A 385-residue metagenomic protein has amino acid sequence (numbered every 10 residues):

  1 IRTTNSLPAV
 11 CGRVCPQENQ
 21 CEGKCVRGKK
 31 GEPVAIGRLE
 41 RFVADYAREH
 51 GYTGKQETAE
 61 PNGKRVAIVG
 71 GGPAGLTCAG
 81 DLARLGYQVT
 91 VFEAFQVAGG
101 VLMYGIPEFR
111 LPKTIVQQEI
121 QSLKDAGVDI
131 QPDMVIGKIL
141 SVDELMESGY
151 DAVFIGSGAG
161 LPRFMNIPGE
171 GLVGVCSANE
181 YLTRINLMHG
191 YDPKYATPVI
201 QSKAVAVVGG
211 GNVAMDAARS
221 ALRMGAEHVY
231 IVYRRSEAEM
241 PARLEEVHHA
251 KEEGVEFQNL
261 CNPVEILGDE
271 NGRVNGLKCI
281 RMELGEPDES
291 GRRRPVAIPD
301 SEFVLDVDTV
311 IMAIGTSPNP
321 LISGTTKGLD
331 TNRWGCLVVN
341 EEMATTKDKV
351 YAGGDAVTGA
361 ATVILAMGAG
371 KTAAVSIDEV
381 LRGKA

Functional and structural regions predicted by a protein language model:
I1-V14, K30-E57, I185-N186, D192: Ferredoxin-type iron-sulfur electron-transfer modules in oxidoreductases and energy-metabolism complexes
G12-V43, T90, V97, G127-I130: Iron-sulfur cluster-binding cysteine motifs and their immediate structural context in ferredoxin-like electron-transfer
V43-E60, Q118-K138, P162-M224, T331-T346: Glycine-rich dinucleotide-binding loop and its adjacent helix/turn
E60, K64-V69, Q117-I167, E265-K278 (+3 more regions): Feature captures the FAD/FMN-dependent oxidoreductase FAD-binding
K64-T90, A214-L222: N-terminal Rossmann-like FAD-binding beta1-loop-alpha1 element of flavoenzymes
V91, F95-I130, A218-E265, A385: Rossmann-like dinucleotide-binding cores of NAD(P)H-dependent redox enzymes
G171-S202, P287-A360: FAD-site-proximal beta/loop scaffold in flavoenzymes
A217, A356-K384: A conserved FAD-binding loop/helix module that cradles the flavin
